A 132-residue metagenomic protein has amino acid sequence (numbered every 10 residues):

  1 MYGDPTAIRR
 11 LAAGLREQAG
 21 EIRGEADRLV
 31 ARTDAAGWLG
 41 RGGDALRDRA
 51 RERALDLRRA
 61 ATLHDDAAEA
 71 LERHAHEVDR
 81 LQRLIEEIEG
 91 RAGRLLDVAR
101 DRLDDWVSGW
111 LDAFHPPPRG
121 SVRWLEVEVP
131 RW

Functional and structural regions predicted by a protein language model:
M1-W132: N-terminal secretion-targeting helices of virulence/extracellular proteins, encompassing both classical Sec signal
